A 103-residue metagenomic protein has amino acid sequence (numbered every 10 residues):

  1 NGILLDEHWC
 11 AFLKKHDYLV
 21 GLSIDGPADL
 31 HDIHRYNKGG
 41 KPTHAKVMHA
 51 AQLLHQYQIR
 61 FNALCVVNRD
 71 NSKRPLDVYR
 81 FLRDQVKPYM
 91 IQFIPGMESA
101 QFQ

Functional and structural regions predicted by a protein language model:
N1-G96: Radical SAM/AdoMet-radical enzyme domain recognition
Q101-Q103: A C-terminal junction/extension of Radical SAM enzymes
